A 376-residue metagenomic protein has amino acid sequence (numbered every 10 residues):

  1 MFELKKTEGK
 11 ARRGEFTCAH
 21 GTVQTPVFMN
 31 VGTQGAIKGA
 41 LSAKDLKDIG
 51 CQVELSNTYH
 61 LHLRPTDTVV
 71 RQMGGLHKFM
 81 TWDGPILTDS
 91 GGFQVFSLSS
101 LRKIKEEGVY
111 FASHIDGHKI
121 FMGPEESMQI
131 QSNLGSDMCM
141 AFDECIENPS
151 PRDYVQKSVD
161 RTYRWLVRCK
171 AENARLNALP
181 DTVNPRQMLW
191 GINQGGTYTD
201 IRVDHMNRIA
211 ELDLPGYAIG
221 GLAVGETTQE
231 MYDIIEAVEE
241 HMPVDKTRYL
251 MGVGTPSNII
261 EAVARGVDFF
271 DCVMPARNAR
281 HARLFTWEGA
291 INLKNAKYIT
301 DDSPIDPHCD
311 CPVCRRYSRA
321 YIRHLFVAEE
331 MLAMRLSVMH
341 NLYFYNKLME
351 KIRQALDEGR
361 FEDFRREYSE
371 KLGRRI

Functional and structural regions predicted by a protein language model:
M1-T17, V23-M29, G39-A40, D143-P149 (+1 more regions): C-terminal extensions of enzymes
M1-V183, A296-I299: Non-catalytic, usually N-terminal nucleic-acid engagement modules in DNA/RNA processing proteins
G21, E54, D89, Q131 (+5 more regions): Conserved, mostly hydrophobic/aromatic
S127, S158, T162-W165, C169 (+5 more regions): Alpha-helical packing segments of well-folded alpha/beta enzyme cores
S136, V167, A171-A174, E240-P243 (+4 more regions): Generic secondary-structure signature for well-ordered alpha-helical cores
N148-P151, Q156, G216-L222, M331-M334: Glycine- and acidic
D160-Y163, E172, L176, P180 (+2 more regions): Glycine-rich phosphate/ribose-binding loops and adjacent secondary-structure elements that form binding surfaces
